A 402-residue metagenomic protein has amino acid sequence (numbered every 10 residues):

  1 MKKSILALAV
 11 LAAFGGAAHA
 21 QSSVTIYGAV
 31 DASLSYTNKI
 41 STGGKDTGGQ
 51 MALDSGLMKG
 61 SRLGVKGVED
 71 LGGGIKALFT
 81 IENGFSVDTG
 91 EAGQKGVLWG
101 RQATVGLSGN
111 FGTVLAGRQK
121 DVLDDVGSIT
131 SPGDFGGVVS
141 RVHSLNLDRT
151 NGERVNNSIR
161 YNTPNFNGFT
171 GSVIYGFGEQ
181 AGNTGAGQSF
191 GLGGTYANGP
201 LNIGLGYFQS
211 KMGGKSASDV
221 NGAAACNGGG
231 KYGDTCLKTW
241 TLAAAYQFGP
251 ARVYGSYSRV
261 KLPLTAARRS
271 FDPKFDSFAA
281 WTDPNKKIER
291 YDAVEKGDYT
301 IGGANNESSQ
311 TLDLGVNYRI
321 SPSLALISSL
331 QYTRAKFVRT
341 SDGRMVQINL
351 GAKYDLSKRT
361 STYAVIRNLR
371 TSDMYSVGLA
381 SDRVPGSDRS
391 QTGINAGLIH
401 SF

Functional and structural regions predicted by a protein language model:
M1-Q21: Gram-negative bacterial Sec-dependent N-terminal signal peptides
S4, S22-G28, E69, G73-A77 (+11 more regions): Outer-envelope beta-barrel architecture signal
S4, T47-S61, L98-R101, E153-N157 (+6 more regions): Residues that define the transmembrane beta-barrel architecture of outer-membrane proteins
A9, G64-K66, T104-G106, R160-N162 (+7 more regions): Outer-membrane beta-barrel architecture
S22-Y36, M51-Q180, A186-Q188, T195-L205 (+1 more regions): Outer membrane beta-barrel
S35-S41, S86-G90, L123, G176-G182 (+5 more regions): Sequence/structural signature of outer-membrane beta-barrel proteins
G193-N349: Detector for outer-membrane/organellar transmembrane beta-barrel domains, recognizing the amphipathic beta-strand
Y354-L356, D388-F402: Outer-membrane beta-barrel "beta-signal"
